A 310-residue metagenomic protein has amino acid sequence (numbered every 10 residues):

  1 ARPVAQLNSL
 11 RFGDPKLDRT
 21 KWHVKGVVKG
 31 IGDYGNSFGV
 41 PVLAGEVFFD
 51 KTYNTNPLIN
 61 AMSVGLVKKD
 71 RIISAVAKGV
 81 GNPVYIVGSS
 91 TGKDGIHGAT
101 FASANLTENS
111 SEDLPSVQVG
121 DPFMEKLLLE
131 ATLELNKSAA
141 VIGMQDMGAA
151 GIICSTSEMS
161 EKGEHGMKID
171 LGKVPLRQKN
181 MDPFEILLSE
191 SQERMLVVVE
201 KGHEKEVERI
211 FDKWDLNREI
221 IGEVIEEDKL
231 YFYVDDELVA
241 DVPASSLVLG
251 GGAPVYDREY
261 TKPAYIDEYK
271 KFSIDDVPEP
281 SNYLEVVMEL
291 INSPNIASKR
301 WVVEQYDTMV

Functional and structural regions predicted by a protein language model:
A1-V310: Glycine/proline-enriched, intrinsically flexible loops and inter-domain linkers
